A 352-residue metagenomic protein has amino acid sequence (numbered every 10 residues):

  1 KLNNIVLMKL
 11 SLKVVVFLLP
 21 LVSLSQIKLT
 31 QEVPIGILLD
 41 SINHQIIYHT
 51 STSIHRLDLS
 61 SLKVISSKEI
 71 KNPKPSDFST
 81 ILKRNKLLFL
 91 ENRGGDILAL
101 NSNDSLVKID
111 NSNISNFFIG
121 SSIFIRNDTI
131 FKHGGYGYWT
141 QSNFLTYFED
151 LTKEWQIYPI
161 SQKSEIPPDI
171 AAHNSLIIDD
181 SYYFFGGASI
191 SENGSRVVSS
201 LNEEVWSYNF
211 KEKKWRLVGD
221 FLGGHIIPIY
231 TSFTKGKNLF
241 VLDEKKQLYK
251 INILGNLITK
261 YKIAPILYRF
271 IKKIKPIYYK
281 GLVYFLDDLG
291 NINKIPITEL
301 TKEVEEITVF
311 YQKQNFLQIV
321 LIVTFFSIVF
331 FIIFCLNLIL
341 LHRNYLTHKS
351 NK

Functional and structural regions predicted by a protein language model:
Q26-L29, K63-K71, V107-N113, Q156-S164 (+2 more regions): A short beta-strand motif characteristic of beta-propeller blades
L29-S41, P73-R84, N116-F124, I166-N174 (+2 more regions): Repeated scaffold domains used in trafficking and secretory/extracellular systems, primarily beta-propellers
N43-I47, K86-F89, T129-K132, S181-F185 (+2 more regions): Entry beta-strands of beta-propeller and related beta-repeat scaffolds
T52, R93-G94, Y136-Y138, A188-I190 (+2 more regions): Residue-level signature of beta-propeller blades and closely related beta-rich strand-turn architectures in secreted
G135-G137, S142, F185-S200: Short, conserved, GDST-rich strand-edge loop motifs in beta-rich repeat architectures
N143-K153, V197-K213, L248-G255, K294-V309: Beta-propeller blade signature
K214-F233, L257-Y279, F310-F316: Conserved blade-ending motifs and adjacent loop-strand segments that build the rim/top face of beta-propeller domains
E305-K352: C-terminal single-pass membrane-anchor helix
